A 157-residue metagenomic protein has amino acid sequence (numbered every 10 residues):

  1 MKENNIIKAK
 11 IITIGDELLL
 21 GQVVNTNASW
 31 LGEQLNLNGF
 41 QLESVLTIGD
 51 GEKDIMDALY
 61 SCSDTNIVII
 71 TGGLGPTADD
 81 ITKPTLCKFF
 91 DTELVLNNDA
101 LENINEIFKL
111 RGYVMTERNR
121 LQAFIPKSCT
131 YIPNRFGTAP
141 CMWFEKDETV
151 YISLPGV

Functional and structural regions predicted by a protein language model:
K2-V45: Glycine-rich phosphate/diphosphate-binding loop of Rossmann-like nucleotide-binding domains
L20-V23, D54, A78: Secondary-structure boundary/capping motif
L35-G39, D57-V68: A short, N-terminal amphipathic alpha-helix
S44-K53: Short beta->alpha junction loops
D54-D57, D64, I81-G156: Proline/glycine-rich low-complexity loops and linkers
I70-T77, I81-P84: Short, charge-patterned binding micro-sites
